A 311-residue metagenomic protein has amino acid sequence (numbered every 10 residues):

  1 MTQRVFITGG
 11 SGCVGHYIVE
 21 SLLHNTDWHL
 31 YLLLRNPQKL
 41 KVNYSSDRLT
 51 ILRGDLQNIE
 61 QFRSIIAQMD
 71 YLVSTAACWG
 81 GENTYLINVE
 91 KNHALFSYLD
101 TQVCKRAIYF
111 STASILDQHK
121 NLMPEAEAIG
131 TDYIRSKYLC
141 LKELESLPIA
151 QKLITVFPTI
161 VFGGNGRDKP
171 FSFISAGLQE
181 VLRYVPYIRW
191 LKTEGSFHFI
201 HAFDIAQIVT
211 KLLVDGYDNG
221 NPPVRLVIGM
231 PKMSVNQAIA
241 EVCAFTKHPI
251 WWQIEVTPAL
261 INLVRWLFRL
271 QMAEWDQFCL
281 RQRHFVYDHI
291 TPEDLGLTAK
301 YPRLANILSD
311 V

Functional and structural regions predicted by a protein language model:
Q3-W28: N-terminal Rossmann NAD(P)H-binding glycine-rich loop of SDR-like oxidoreductase domains
S45-A94, Y98, L116-N121: NAD(P)H-binding glycine-rich loop region in Rossmannoid oxidoreductase-like domains and their noncatalytic homologs
H93-S136, I154: Conserved Rossmann-fold NAD(P)-dependent oxidoreductase catalytic core, especially the SDR/UDP-sugar
E143-D168: Conserved beta-loop-beta element that borders a ligand/cofactor-binding pocket
G163-L178, L213-R225: Glycine/proline-rich active-site loop of Rossmann-fold NAD(P)-dependent oxidoreductases
L178-I200: A conserved pocket-lining segment of Rossmann-fold NAD(P)-dependent short-chain dehydrogenase/reductase
E194-F203, V224-F245, P258-N262: Substrate-binding strand-loop-helix patch in Rossmann-like NAD(P)-dependent oxidoreductase/epimerase domains
I239-Y287: Terminal hydrophobic/aromatic helix or amphipathic segment near a protein terminus
